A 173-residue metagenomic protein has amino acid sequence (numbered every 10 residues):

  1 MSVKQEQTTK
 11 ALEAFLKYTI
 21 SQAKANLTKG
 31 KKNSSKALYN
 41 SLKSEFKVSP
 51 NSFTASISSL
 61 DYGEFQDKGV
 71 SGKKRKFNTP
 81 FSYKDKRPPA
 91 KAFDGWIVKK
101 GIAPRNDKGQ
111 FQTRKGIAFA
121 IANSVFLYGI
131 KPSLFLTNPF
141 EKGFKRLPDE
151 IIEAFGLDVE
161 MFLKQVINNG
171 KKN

Functional and structural regions predicted by a protein language model:
M1-S52: Charge-rich, low-complexity N-terminal segments
A37-N173: Charged, low-complexity interaction tracts
